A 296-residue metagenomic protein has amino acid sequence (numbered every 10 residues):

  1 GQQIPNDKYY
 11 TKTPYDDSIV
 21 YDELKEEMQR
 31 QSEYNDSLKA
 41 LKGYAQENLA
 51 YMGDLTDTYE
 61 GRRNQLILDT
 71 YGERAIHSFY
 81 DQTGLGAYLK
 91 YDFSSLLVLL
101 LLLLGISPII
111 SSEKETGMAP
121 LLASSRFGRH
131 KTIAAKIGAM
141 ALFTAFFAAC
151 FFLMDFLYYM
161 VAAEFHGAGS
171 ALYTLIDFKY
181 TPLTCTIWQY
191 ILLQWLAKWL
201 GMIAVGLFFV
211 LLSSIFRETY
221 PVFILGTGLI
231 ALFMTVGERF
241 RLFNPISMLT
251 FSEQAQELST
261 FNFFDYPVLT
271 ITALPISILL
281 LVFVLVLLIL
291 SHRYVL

Functional and structural regions predicted by a protein language model:
G1-E47: Membrane-proximal extracellular/periplasmic loop immediately following the first transmembrane helix
Q31, S37, L41-E113, A134-I215 (+2 more regions): Secretory targeting signals
A123-R129: Short helix-to-coil transition segments within interhelical loops that connect adjacent transmembrane helices
S125, I215-F216: Transmembrane helix irregularities
F156-A168, E218, E238, L242 (+2 more regions): Transmembrane helix-loop junctions in multipass membrane proteins, especially transporters and channels
L211-I215, S277-L296: Junction motif at the cytosolic side of a transmembrane helix
Y220-F233, L249-F251: Central hydrophobic cores of alpha-helical transmembrane segments in multi-pass integral membrane proteins
L242-T260: Short hydrophobic, aromatic-rich alpha-helical segments embedded in or entering the lipid bilayer of multi-pass
